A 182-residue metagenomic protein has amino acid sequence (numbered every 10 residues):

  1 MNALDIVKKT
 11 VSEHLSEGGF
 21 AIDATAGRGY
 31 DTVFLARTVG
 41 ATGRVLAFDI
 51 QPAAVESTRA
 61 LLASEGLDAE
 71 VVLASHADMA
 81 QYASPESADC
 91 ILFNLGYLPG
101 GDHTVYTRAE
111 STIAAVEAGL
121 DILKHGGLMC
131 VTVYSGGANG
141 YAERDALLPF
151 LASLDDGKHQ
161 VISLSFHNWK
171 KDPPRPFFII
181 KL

Functional and structural regions predicted by a protein language model:
M1-F20, A24, Y30-V33, R37: S-adenosyl-L-methionine
S16, V39-G40, L123-H125: Helix-to-beta-strand junctions that scaffold the AdoMet/dcAdoMet cofactor pocket in Class I SAM-dependent enzymes
G19, G43, G127: Glycine-centered, small-residue-biased loops immediately flanking beta-strands in adenine/cofactor-binding cores
T25, A115, I122, G126-V133: Conserved beta-strand signature within the Rossmann-like core of class I S-adenosyl-L-methionine
R44-D49: Conserved SAM-binding motif I beta-strand of class I
E56-P85, D89: S-adenosyl-L-methionine
F93-A115: Mobile active-site "lid"/loop adjacent to the S-adenosyl-L-methionine
G137-L182: Class I S-adenosyl-L-methionine
